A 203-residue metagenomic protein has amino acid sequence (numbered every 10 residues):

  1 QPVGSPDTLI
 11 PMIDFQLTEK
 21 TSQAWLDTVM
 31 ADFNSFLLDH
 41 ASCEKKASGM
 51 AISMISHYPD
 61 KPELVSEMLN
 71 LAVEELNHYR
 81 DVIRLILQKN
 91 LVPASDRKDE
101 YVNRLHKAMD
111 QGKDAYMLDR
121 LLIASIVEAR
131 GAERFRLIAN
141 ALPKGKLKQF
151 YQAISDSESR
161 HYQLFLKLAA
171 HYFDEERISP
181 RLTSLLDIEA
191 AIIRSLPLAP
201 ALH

Functional and structural regions predicted by a protein language model:
Q1-P11: N-terminal amphipathic/basic-hydrophobic helices that include classical n-h-c signal peptides and signal-anchor
L9-H203: Non-heme di-metal
